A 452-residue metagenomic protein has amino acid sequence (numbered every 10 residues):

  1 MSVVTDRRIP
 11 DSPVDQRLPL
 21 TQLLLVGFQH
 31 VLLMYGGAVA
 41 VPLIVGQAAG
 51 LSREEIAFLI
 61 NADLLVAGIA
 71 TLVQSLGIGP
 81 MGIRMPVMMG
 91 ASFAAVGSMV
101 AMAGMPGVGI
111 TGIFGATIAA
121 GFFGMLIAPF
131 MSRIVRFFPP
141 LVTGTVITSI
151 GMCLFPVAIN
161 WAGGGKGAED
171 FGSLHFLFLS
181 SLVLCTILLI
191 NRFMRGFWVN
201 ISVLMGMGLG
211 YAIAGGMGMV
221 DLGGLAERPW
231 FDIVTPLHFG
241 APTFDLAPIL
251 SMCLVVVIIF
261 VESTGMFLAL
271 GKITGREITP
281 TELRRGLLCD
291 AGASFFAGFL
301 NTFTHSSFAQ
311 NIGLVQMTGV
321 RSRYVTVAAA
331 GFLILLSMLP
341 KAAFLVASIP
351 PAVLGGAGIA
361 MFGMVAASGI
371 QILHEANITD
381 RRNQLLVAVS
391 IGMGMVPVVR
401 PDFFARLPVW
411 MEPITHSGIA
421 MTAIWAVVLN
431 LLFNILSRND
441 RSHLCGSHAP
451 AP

Functional and structural regions predicted by a protein language model:
M1-V26, L222-L237, K272-R276, G286 (+1 more regions): Intrinsically disordered, low-complexity non-transmembrane regions of multi-pass membrane transporters
S2-P86, A94-P106: N-terminal signal-anchor module of multipass membrane proteins
V4-R8, A38-P42, G46, L182-F193 (+6 more regions): Juxtamembrane interface elements at the cytosolic ends of transmembrane helices in multi-pass membrane proteins
L20, G46-R84, C253-R323: Membrane-embedded helical hairpins/re-entrant loop segments and their flanking transmembrane helices within multi-pass
T21-M34, A38, G172-L184, S202 (+3 more regions): Hydrophobic, membrane-embedded alpha-helices of multi-pass small-molecule transporters
F58, P80-A94, R136-T145, W198-L204 (+4 more regions): Short, non-helical or kinked segments that cap or interrupt transmembrane helices
M102-D221, A328-L444: Membrane-embedded alpha-helical modules
L177-F178, G240-P248, I278-G286, V320-Y324 (+2 more regions): Membrane-interfacial loop-to-helix junctions in multi-pass transporters
